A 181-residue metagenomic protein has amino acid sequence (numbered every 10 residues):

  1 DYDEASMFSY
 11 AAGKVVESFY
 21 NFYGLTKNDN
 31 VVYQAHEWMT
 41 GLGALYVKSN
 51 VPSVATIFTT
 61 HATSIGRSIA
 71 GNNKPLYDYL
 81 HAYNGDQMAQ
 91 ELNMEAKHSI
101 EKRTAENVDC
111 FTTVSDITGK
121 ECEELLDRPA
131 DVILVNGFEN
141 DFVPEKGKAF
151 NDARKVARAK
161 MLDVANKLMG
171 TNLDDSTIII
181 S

Functional and structural regions predicted by a protein language model:
D1-S181: Catalytic cores of nucleotide-sugar-dependent glycosyltransferases that transfer UDP/GDP/TDP-activated
